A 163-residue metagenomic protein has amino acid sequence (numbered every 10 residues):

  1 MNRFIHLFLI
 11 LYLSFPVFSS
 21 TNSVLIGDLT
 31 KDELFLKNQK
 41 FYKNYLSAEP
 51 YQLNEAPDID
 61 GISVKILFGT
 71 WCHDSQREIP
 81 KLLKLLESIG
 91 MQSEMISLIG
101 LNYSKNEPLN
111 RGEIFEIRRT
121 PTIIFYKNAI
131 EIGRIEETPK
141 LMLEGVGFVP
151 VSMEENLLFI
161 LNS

Functional and structural regions predicted by a protein language model:
F4-F15: Sec-dependent N-terminal signal peptides
S20-I59: N-terminal leader/targeting and pre-domain segments
D58-S63, K81-I99: Conserved helix-turn-beta segment immediately C-terminal to the redox Cys motif in thioredoxin-like folds
L67-T70, S93-E107: Thiol-based oxidoreductase modules, predominantly thioredoxin-like and allied folds used for disulfide exchange
G69-E78: Conserved redox-active cysteine motifs that mediate thiol-disulfide chemistry, especially di-cysteine Cys-X(1-2)-Cys
E78-K81, M153: Stable alpha-helical elements in mature extracytoplasmic
I99-T120, F125, T138: Thioredoxin-like thiol-disulfide oxidoreductase module
F125-S163: Non-catalytic, surface beta->alpha helical segment in thiol-disulfide oxidoreductase systems
